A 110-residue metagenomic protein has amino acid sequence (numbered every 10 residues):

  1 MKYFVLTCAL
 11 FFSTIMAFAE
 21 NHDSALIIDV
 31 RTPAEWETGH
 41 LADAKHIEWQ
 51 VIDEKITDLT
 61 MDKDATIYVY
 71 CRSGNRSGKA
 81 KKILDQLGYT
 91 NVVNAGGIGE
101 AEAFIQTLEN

Functional and structural regions predicted by a protein language model:
Y3, A17, H22-A25, P33-T66 (+1 more regions): Rhodanese-like catalytic fold shared by cysteine-dependent sulfurtransferases and DSP/PTP-type phosphatases
Y3-T14: Bacterial N-terminal signal peptides
C8, A25-L26: Alpha-helical interaction segments
D29: Phosphate-rich cofactor/ligand-interacting catalytic cores and adjacent structured alpha/beta frameworks
Y70: Short, surface-exposed ligand- or partner-binding patches at beta-edge/loop junctions that are enriched in aromatics
